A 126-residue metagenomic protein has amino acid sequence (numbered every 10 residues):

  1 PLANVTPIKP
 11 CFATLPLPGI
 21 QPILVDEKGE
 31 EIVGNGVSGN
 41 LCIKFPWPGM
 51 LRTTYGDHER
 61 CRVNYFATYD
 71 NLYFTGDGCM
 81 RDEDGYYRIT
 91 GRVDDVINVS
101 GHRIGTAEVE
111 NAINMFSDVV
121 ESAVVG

Functional and structural regions predicted by a protein language model:
P1-N4, I20-P22, M50-T54, I97: Adenylate-forming
P1-P10, D26-K28, G56-R60: Active-site loops of AMP-binding adenylate-forming
K9-P16, I32, N64, Y69-D70: Short Gly/Pro-enriched turn/cap motifs at secondary-structure boundaries
L15-I20, R92: A short, compositionally biased
G19, R60, D118-E121: Glycine-centered tight turns that cap/initiate beta-strands
I23-F45, M50, E83-D84: Conserved beta-loop-beta connector loops within the AMP-binding
V25-D26, A67, T75, R81: Hydrophobic alpha-helical segments, especially N-terminal targeting/anchoring helices
W47, R52-T53, N71, G78-G126: AMP-binding/adenylate-forming catalytic core of the ANL superfamily
